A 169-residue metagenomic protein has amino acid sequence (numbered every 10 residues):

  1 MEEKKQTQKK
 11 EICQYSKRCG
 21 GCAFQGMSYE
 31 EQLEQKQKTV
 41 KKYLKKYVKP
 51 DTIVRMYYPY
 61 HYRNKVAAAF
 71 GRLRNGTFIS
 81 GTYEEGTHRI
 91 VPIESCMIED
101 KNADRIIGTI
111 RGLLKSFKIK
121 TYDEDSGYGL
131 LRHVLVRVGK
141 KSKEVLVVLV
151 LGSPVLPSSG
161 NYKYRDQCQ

Functional and structural regions predicted by a protein language model:
M1-Q169: Accessory RNA-recognition modules of RNA-modification enzymes
